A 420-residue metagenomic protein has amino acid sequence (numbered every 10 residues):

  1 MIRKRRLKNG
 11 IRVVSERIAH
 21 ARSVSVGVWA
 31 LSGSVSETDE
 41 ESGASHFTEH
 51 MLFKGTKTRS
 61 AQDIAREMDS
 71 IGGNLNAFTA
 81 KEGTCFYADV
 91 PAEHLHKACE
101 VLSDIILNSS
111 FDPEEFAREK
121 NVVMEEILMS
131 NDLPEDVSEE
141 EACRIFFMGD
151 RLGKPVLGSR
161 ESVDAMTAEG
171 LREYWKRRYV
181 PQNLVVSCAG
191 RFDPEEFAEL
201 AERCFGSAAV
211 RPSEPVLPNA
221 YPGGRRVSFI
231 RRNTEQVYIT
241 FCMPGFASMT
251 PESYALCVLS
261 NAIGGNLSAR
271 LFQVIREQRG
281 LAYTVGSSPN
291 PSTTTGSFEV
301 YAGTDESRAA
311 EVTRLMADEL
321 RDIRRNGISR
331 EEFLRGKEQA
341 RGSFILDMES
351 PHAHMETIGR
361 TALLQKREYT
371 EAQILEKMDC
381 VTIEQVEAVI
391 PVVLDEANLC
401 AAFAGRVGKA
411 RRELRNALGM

Functional and structural regions predicted by a protein language model:
M1-S23: N- or domain-start disorder-to-order transition segments that initiate the globular core
R3, S15, A209-R211, A220-G223 (+1 more regions): A glycine- and charged-residue-rich anion-binding loop/surface
R6, A61-S213, F229, T234 (+3 more regions): Charge-rich, well-structured scaffold segments of protease-associated domains
I11, V24-V26, T84, R225 (+3 more regions): Change "...and in nucleic-acid phosphodiester-cleaving endonucleases..." to "...and in nucleic-acid processing enzymes
I18, G27-W29, S213-A269: His/Glu-based metal-binding/catalytic segments typifying zinc-dependent metallopeptidases
H20, S25-D89, A262-L281, S292: M16/MPP (pitrilysin/insulinase) zinc-metallopeptidase core fold and M16-derived inactive scaffolds
V24, F192, A220: Active-/binding-site microenvironments in catalytic and ligand-binding cores
S36-G43, A247-L259, I263, L267 (+2 more regions): Short alpha-helix boundary/capping segments
